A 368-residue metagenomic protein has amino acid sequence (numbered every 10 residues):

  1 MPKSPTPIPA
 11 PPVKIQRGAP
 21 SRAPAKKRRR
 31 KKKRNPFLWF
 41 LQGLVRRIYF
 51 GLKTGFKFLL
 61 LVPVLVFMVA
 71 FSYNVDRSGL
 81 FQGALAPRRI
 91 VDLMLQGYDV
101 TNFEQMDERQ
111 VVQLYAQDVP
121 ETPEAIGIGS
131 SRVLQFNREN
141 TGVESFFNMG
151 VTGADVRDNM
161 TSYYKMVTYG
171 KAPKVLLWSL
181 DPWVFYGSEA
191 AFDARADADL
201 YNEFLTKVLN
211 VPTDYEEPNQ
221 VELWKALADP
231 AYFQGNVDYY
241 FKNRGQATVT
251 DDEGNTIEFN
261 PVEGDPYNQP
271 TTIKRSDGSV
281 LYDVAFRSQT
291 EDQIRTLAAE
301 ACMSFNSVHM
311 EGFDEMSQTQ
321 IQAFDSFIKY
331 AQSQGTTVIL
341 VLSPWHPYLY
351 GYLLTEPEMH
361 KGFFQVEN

Functional and structural regions predicted by a protein language model:
P2-E121: N-terminal secretory targeting modules
E108-L114, N159-M166, A323-F324: Short alpha-helical segments and helix-capping/turn motifs at coil-helix boundaries
E121-D214: Membrane-embedded segments
N148-G153, M310-S317, F327, L354-P357: Second-shell loop/turn segments in exported
G153-R157, K171, S288, D314-Q322 (+1 more regions): Soluble non-cytosolic domains of exported or imported proteins
A194-T337: Secreted/periplasmic serine-hydrolase-like ester/acetyl group-modifying domain
I339-S343: Short, conserved beta-strand edge motifs with alternating hydrophobic and charged residues
Y348-N368: Substrate-gating cap/lid alpha-helix
